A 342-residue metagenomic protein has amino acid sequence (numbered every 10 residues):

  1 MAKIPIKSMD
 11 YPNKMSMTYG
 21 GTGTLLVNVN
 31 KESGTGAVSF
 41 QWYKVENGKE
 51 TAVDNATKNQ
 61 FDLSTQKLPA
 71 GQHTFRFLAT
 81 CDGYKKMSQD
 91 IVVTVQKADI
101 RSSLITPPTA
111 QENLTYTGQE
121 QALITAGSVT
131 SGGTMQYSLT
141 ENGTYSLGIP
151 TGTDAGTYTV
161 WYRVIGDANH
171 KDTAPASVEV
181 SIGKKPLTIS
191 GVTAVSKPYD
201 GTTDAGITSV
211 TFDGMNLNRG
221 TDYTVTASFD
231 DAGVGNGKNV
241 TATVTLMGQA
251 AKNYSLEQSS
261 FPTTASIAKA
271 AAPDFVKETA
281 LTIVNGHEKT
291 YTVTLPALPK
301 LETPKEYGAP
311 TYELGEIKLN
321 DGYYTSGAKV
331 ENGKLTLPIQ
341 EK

Functional and structural regions predicted by a protein language model:
M1-V38, Y43-A52, S64-T74, A79-K342: Solvent-exposed beta-strand/loop surfaces, strongest in extracytoplasmic domains of secreted and cell-surface proteins
N59-F61: Short S/T/G- and acidic-enriched coil/turn segments that sit immediately N-terminal to beta-strands in beta-sandwich
